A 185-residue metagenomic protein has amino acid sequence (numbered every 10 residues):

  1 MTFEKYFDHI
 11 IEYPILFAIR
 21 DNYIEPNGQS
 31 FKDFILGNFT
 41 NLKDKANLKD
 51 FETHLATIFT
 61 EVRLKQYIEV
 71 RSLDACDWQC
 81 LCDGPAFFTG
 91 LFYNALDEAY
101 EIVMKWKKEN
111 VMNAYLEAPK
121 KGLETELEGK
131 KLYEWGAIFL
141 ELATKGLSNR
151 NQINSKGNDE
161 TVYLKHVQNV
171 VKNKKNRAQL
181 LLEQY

Functional and structural regions predicted by a protein language model:
M1-Y185: C-terminal accessory/tail domains of diverse enzymes
